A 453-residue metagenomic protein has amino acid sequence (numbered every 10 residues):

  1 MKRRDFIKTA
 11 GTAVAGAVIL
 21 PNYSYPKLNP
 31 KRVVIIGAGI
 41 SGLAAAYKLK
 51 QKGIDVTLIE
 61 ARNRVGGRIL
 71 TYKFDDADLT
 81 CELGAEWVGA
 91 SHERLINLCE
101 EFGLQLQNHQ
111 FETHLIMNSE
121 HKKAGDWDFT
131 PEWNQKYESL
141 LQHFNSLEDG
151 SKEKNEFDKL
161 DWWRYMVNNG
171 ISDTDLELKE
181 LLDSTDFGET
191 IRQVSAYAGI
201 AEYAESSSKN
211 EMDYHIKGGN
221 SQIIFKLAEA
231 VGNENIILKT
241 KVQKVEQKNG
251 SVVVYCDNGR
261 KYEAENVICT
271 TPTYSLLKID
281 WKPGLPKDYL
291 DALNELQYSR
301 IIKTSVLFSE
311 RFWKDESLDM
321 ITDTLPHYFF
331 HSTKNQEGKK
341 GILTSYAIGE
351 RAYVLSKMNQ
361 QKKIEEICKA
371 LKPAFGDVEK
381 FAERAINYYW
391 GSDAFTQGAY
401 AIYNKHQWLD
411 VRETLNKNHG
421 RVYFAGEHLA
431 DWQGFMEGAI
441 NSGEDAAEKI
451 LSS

Functional and structural regions predicted by a protein language model:
K2-S453: FAD-dinucleotide binding site
